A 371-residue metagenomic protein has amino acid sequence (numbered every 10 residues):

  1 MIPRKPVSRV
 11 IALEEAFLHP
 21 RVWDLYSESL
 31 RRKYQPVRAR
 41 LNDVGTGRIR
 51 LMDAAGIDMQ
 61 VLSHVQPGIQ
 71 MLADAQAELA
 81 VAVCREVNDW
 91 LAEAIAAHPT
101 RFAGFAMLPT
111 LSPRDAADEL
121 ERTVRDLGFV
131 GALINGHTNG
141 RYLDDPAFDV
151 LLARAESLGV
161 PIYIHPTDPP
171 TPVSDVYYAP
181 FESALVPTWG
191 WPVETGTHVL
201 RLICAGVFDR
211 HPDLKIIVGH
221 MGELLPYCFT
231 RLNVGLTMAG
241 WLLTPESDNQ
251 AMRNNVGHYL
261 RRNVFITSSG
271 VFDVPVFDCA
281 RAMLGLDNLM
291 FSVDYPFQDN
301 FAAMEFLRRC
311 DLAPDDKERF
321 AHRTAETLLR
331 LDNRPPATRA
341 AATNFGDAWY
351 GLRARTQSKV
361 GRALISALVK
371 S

Functional and structural regions predicted by a protein language model:
M1-L13, F17-M59, D89-A97, D118-R122 (+7 more regions): Mid-to-C-terminal alpha-helical segments outside catalytic/metal-binding sites
F17, V65, T110, P166-S174 (+1 more regions): Short glycine-enriched loops at secondary-structure junctions
E28-K33, Q66-A80, R114, S183-A184: Surface-exposed, active-site-proximal loop segments in enzymatic domains
Q35-R40, G47-D74, R101-P109, V130-I134: Divalent metal-dependent hydrolysis catalytic cores, especially in the metallo-beta-lactamase
V44, A77-E78, A106-D115, E119 (+3 more regions): Alpha-helical scaffold segments that form or flank carboxylate-/histidine-based iron centers
G45, C84-N88, A116, L120 (+2 more regions): Aromatic/hydrophobic pocket-lining residues that form the small-molecule binding cavity in soluble enzyme cores
A75-E86, D115, Y142-V150, P187 (+2 more regions): Alpha-helix N-cap and loop-to-helix initiation/capping positions
I95, V124-L284, N288, N344-F345 (+3 more regions): Catalytic pocket-lining loop regions of alpha/beta-barrel enzymes, especially the amidohydrolase/enolase/GH5 lineages
